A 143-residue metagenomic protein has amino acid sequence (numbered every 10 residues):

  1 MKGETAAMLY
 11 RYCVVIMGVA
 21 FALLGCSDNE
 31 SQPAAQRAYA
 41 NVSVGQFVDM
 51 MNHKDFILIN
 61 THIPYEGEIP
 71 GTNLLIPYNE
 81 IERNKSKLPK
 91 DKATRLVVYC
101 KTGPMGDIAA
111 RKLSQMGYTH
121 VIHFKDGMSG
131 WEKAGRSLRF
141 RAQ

Functional and structural regions predicted by a protein language model:
K2-T5, L9-Y12, F21-F56, I63-R95 (+1 more regions): Rhodanese-like catalytic fold shared by cysteine-dependent sulfurtransferases and DSP/PTP-type phosphatases
Y99: Short, surface-exposed ligand- or partner-binding patches at beta-edge/loop junctions that are enriched in aromatics
